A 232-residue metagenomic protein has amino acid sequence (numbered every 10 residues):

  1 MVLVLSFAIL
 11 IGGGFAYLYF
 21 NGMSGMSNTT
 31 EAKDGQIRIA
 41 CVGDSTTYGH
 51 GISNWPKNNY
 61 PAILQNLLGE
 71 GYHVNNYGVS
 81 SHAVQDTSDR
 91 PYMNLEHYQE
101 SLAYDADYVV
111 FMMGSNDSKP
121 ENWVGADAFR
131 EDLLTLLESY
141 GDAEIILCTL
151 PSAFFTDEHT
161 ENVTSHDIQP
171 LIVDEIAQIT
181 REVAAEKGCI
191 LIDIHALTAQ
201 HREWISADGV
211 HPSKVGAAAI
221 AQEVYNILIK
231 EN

Functional and structural regions predicted by a protein language model:
M1-V42, T46-N54, A62-G71, L102-D105 (+2 more regions): N-terminal secretory targeting modules
V2-L3, M93-N232: Alpha-helical cap/lid subdomain in secreted, periplasmic, or secretory-pathway luminal O-acyl-processing enzymes
S6-A8, D34, G71, N76 (+3 more regions): Low-complexity, intrinsically disordered short peptide segments enriched in small/polar/basic residues
G13-G25, Y48-N58, D86-N94, L134-L137 (+2 more regions): Short, mixed-charge, low-aromatic patches
Q36-A40, T46-E131: Conserved SGNH/GDSL esterase-like catalytic core that processes O-acyl groups on lipids and polysaccharides
